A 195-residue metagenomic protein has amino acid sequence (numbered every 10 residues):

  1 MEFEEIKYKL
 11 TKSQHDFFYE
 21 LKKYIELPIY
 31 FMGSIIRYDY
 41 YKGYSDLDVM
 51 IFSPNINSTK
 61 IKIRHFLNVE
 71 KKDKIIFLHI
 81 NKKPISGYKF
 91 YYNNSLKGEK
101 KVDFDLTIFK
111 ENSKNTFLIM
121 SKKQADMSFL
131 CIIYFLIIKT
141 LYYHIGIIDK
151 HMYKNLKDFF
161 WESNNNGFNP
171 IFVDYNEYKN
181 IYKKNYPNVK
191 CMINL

Functional and structural regions predicted by a protein language model:
M1-Y19, I25, I36-Y44, S53-L195: Catalytic core of pol beta-like nucleotidyltransferases
P28-I29: Conserved helix-loop-beta segment at the catalytic/binding core of cyclic-nucleotide signaling proteins
M32-S34: Glycine-rich beta-strand-to-loop/alpha-helix junction loops that act as flexible
D46-D48: Acidic Asp/Glu-based divalent-cation binding sites
